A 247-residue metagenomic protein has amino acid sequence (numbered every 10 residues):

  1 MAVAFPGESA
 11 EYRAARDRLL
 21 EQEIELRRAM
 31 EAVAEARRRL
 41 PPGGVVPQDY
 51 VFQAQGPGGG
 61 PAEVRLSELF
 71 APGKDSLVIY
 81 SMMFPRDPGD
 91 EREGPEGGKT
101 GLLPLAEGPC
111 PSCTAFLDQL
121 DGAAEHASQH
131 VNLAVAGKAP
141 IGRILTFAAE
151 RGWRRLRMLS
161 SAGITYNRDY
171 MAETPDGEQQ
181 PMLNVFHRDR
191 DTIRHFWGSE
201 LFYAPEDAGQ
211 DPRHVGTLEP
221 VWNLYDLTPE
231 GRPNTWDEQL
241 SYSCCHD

Functional and structural regions predicted by a protein language model:
M1-E125, Q129-H130, T146-E150, I164-D247: Non-globular targeting/processing and membrane-anchoring segments
S128-S160: Conserved segment of the thioredoxin-like fold in thiol-based oxidoreductases
